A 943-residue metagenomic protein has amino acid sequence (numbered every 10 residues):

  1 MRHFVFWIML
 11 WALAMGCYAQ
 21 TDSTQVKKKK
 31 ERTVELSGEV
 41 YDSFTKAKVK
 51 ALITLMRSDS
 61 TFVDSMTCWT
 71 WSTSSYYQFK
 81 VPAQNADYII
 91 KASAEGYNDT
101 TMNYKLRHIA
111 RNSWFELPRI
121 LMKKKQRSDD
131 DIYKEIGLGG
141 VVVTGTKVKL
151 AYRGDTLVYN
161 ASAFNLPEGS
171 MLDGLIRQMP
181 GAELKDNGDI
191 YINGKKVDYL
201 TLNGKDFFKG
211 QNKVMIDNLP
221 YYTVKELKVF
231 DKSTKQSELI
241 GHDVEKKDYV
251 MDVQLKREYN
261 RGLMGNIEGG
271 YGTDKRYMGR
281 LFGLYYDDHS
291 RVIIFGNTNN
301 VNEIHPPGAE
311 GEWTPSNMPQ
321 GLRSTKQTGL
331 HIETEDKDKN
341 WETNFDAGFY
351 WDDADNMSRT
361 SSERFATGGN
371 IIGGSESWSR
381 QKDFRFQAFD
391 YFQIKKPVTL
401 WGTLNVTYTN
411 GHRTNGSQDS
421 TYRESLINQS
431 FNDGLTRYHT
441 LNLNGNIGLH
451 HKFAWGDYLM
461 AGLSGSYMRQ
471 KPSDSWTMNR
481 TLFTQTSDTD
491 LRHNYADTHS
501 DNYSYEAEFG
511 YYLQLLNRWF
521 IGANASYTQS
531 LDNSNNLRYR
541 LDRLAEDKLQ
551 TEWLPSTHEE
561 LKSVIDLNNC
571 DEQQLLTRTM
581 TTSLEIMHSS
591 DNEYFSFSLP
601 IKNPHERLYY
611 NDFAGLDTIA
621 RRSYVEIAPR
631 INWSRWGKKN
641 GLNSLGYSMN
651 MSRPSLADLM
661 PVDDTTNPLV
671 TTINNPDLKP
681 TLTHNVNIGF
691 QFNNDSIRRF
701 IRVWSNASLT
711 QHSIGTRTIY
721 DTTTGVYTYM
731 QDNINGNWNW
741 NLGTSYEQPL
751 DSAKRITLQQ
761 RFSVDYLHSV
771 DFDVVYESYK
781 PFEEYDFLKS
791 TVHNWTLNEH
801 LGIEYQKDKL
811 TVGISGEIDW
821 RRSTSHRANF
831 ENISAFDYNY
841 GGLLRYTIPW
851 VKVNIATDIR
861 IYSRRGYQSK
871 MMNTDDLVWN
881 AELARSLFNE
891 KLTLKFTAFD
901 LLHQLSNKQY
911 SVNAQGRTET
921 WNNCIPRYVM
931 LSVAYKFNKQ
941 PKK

Functional and structural regions predicted by a protein language model:
M9-A19: Hydrophobic h-region of N-terminal signal peptides that target proteins for export in Gram-negative bacteria
Q25-K28, Y41, T54-M56, S93-E95 (+5 more regions): Short, acidic, small-residue-rich periplasmic hinge/interaction motif at the N-terminus of Gram-negative outer-membrane
M56-V63, A86-L106: A short, solvent-exposed loop/turn motif at the edges and junctions of modular extracellular/periplasmic domains
D59-Y76: Short, acidic Ser/Thr/Gly-rich low-complexity loop/linker segments typical of extracellular and cell-surface proteins
Q78-D87: Short Pro-Gly-centered beta-turn/loop motif in secreted/extracellular proteins
T156-M179, N187, I192, L202-F207 (+1 more regions): Short, polar/charged loop or turn motifs at beta-strand boundaries
D189-T234, V250-R257: Periplasmic plug
G210-K213, S233-K275, H289-K943: Primarily recognizes Gram-negative and organellar outer-membrane beta-barrels
